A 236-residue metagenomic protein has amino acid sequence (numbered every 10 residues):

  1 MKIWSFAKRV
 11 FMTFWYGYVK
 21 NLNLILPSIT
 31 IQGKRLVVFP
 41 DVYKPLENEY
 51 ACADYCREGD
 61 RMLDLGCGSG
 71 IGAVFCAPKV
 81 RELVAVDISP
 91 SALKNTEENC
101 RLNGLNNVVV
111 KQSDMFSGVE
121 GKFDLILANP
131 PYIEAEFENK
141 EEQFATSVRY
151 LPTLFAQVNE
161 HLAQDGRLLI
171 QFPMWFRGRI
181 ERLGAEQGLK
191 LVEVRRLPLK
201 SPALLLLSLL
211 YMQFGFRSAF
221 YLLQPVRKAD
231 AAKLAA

Functional and structural regions predicted by a protein language model:
M1-P27: N-terminal auxiliary segments of SAM/dcSAM-dependent transferases
Y16, V37-C56: Conserved SAM-binding loop and adjacent beta-strand
E47, C100, K111-Q112, Y132-A135 (+4 more regions): Soluble, non-transmembrane catalytic domains of enzymes that act on hydrophobic metabolites at membranes
Y50-V119, L125-A128, E134-A135: Conserved SAM/SAH cofactor-binding pocket of Class I
E97-E98, E138-E141, E181-G184: Short amphipathic alpha-helical segments
A128-T153, Q157: Mobile active-site "lid"/loop adjacent to the S-adenosyl-L-methionine
Y150-L205: Conserved Class I SAM-dependent methyltransferase catalytic core
L189-A229: Class I S-adenosyl-L-methionine
